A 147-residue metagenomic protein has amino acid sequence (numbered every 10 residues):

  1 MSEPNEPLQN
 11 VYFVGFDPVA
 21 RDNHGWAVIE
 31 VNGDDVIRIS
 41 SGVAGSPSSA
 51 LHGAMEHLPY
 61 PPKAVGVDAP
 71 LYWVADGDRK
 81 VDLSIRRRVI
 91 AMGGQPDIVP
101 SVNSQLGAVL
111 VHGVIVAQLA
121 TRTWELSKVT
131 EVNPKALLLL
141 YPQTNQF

Functional and structural regions predicted by a protein language model:
S2-F147: Phosphate- and other anionic-substrate recognition elements at nucleic-acid/protein interfaces
